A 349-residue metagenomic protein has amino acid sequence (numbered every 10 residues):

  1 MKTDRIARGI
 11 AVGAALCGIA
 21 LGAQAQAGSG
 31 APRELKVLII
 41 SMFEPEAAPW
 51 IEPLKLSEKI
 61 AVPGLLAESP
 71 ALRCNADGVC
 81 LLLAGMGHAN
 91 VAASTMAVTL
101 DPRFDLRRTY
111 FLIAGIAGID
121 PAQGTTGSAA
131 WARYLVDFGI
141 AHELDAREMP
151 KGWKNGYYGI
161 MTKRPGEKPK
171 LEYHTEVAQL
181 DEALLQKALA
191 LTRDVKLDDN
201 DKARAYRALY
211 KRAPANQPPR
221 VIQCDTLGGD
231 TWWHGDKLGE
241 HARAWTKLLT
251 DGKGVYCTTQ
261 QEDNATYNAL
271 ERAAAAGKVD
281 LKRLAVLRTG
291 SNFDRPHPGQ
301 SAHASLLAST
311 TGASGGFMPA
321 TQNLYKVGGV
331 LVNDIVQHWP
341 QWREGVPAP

Functional and structural regions predicted by a protein language model:
K2-A11: Bacterial N-terminal signal peptides that target proteins for export
I10-A20: Bacterial N-terminal signal peptides
L21-A25: Sec/Tat signal peptide C-region and signal peptidase I cleavage site
Q26-P349: Accessory terminal and edge-of-domain segments that mediate assembly/interaction and cofactor placement around
